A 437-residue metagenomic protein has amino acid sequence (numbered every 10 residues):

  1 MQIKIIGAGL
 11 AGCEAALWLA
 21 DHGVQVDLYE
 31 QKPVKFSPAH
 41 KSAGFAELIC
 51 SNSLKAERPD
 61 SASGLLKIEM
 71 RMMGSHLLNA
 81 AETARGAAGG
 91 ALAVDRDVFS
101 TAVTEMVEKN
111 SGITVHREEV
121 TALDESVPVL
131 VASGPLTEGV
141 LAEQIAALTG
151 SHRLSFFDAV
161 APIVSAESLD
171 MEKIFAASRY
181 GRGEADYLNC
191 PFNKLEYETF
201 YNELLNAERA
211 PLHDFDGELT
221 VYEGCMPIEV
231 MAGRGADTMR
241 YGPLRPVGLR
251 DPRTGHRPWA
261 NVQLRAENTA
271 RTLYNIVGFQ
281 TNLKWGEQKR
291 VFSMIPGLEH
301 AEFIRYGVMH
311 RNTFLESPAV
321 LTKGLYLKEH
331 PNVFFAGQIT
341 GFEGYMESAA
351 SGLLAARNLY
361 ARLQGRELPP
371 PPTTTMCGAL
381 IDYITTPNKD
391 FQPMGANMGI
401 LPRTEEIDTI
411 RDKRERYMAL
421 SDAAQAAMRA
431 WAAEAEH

Functional and structural regions predicted by a protein language model:
M1-A11: Beta1/beta-strand and adjacent pyrophosphate-binding region of the FAD-binding site in flavoprotein oxidoreductases
I3, V24-V26, V129, L154: Hydrophobic anchor at the start of a short beta-strand that flanks the dinucleotide cofactor-binding loop
L17-N79, T373-I384: N-terminal FAD cofactor-binding segment of flavoenzymes
E57-T104, E108: A conserved beta-strand/loop capping segment in the N-terminal third of enzymes that catalyze redox or closely related
K109-A270, Y274-W285, K289-R290: Predominantly flavin-linked oxidoreductase catalytic cores and closely associated redox partners
I276-F342, A349-S351, P369-T386, F391-N397 (+1 more regions): A glycine-rich dinucleotide-binding beta-alpha-beta segment and adjacent secondary-structure elements that constitute
S348-P370: Internal hydrophobic alpha-helix adjacent to the cofactor/substrate pocket in enzyme cavities
M394-H437: C-terminal auxiliary extensions adjacent to catalytic cores
